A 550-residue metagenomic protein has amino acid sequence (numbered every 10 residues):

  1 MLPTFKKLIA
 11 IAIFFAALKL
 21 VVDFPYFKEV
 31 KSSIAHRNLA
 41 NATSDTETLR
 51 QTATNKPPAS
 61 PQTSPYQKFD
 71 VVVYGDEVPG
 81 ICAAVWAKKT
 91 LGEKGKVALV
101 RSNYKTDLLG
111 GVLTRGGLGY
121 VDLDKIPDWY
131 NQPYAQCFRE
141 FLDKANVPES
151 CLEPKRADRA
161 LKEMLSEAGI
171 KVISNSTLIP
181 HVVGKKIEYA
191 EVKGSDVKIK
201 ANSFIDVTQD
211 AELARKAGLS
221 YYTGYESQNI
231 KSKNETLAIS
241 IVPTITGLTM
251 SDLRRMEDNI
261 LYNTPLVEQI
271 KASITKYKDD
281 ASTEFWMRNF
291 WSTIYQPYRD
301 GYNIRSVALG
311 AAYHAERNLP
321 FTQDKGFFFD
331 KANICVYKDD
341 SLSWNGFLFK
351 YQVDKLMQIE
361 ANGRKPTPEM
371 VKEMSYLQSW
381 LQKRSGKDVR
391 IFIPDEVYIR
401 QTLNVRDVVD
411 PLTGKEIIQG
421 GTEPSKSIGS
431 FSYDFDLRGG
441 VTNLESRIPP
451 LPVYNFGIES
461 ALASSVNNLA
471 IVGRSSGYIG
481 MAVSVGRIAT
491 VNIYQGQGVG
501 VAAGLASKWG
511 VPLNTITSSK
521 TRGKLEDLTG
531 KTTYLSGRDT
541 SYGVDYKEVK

Functional and structural regions predicted by a protein language model:
M1-F14: N-terminal Sec-pathway targeting helices
L18-S33: Membrane-interface motif at the C-terminal end of an N-terminal transmembrane signal
P25-F27, V112, V197, A201-S203 (+2 more regions): Flavin (FAD/FMN)-binding glycine-rich loop and adjacent Rossmann-like elements that form
H36-L39, T43-D45, R50, Y66 (+3 more regions): Conserved N-terminal/central alpha/beta ligand/cofactor-binding core
S64-E77: Beta1/beta-strand and adjacent pyrophosphate-binding region of the FAD-binding site in flavoprotein oxidoreductases
G80: N-terminal Rossmann-fold NAD(P) dinucleotide-binding loop
A87: Aromatic pocket-lining residues of Rossmann-like dinucleotide-binding sites
V182-K198: Conserved beta-strand-loop-beta-strand element in the redox core of flavoprotein oxidoreductases
